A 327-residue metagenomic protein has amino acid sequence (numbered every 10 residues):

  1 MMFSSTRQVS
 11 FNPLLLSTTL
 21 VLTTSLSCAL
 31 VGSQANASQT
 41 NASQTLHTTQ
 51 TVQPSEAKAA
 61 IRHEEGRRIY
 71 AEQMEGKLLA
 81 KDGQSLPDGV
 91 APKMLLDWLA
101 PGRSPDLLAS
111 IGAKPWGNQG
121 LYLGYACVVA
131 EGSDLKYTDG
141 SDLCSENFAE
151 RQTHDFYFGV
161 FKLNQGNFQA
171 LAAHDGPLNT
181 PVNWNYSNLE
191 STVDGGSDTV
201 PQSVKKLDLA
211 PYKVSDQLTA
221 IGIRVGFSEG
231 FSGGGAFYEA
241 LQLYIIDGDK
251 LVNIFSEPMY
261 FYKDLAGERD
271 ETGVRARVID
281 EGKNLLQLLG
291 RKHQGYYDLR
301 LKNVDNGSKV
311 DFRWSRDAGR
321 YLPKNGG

Functional and structural regions predicted by a protein language model:
M1-N12: N-terminal secretory signal peptides that target proteins for export/translocation
S17-A29: Bacterial N-terminal signal peptides
G32-Q119, F148, G235-G327: Acidic, small-residue rich beta-repeat scaffolds with periodic aromatic anchors
G117-V128, K213-F227, L288, K292-R300: Acidic/hydrophobic-patterned starts of short beta strands in beta-sheet-rich repeat architectures
L135-Q152, G230-A236: Short consensus segments that form the blades of beta-propeller domains, in both extracellular/periplasmic
L143-K213: Short N-terminal edge-element motif at the start of the domain
D198-F237, L241: Eukaryote-skewed repeat-based solenoidal scaffolds used as protein-protein interaction platforms, primarily
